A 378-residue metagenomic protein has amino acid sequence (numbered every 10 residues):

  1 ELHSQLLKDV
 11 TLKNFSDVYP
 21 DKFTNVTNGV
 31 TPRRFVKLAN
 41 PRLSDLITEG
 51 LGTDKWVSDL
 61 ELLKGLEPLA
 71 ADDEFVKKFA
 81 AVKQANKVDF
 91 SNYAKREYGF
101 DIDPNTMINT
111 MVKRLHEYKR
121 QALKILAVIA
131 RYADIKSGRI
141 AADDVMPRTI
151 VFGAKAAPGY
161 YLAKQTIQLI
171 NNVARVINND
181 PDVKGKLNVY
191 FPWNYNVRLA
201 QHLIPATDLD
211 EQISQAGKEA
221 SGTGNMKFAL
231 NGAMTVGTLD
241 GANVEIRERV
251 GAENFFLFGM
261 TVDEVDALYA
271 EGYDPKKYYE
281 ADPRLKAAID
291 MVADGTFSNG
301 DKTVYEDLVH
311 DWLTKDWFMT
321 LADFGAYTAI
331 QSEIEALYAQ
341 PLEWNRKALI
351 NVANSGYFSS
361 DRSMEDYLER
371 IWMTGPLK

Functional and structural regions predicted by a protein language model:
L2-S4, V30-R33, E117, K155-P158 (+4 more regions): Short, solvent-exposed loop/turn segments at secondary-structure junctions
H3, V82, N86, F90 (+5 more regions): Alpha-helical packing segments of well-folded alpha/beta enzyme cores
Q5-K13, V128-D134, A220, G241-A242: Short alpha-helical segments and helix-capping/turn motifs at coil-helix boundaries
N14, Y19, T27-G65, P205-A206 (+4 more regions): Catalytic binding pocket for nucleotide-activated donors in carbohydrate/polymer assembly enzymes
A39-D101, N105: Extended, charge-enriched "interface" segments that sit outside catalytic cores
K64-F79, G99-E117, P147-A163, K184-W193 (+6 more regions): Glycine- and acidic
Q84-Q201, M373: Long, K/E/R/D-enriched contiguous segments that form extended
